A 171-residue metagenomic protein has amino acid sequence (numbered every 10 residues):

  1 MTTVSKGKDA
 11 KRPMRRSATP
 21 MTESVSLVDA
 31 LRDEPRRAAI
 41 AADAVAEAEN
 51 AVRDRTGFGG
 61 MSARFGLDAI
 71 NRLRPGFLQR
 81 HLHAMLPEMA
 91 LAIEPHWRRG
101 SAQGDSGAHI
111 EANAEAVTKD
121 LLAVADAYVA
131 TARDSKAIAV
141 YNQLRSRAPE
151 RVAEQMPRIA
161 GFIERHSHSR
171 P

Functional and structural regions predicted by a protein language model:
M1-K119, A123-A127, N142, G161-P171: Hydrophobic membrane-targeting and insertion signals
T131-L144: Short, charged/polar, low-complexity loop and linker segments that flank or interrupt alpha-helical bundles
Q143-V152: Individual transmembrane alpha-helices with interfacial aromatic-anchor signatures
A153-E154, R158-F162: Extended, compositionally biased non-globular segments
